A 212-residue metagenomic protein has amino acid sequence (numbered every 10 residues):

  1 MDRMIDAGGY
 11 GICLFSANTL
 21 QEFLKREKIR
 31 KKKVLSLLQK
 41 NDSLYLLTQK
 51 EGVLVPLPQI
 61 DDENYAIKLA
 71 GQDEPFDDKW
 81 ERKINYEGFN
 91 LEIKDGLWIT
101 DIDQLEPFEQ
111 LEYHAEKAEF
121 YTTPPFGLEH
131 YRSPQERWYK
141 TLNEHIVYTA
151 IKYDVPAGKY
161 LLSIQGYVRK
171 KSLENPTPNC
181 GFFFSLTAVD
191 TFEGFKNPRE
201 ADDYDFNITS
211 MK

Functional and structural regions predicted by a protein language model:
M1-G127, R132, K171-K212: Primarily secretory-pathway and cell-envelope proteins
D77, W138-T141: Intrinsically disordered, low-complexity segments enriched in polar/charged residues with Gly/Pro, especially when
P134-E136: Arginine-glycine-biased low-complexity disordered regions
K140-D154: Beta-sandwich interaction modules
A150, K159-L161, G181: Extracellular structured ligand-interaction cores
V155-V168: A glycine-anchored, Pro-Gly-centered beta-turn/N-cap motif
